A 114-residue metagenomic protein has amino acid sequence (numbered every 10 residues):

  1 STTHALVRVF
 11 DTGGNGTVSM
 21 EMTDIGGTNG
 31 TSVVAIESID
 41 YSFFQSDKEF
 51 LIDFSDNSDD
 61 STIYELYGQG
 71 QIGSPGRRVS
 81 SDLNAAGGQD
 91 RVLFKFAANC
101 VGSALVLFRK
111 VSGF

Functional and structural regions predicted by a protein language model:
S1-T28: Solvent-exposed, flexible loop/coil segments flanking beta-strands in beta-rich domains
S1-T3, A97-F114: C-terminal interaction-tip segments
V18-D24, T62-Q69, L107: Short amphipathic beta-strand/extended segments with alternating polar/hydrophobic composition
V33-F44: A short beta-strand element within beta-rich, extracytoplasmic domains of secreted/secretory-pathway proteins
D40-S42, D53, K95, L107: Residue-level recognition of well-ordered beta-strand positions that form the cores of beta-sheet-rich folds across
Q45-L66: Short, surface-exposed beta-strand/strand-loop-strand elements in extracellular ectodomains
D59-D82: An anionic, turn-rich surface loop/hairpin at beta-sheet edges that serves as a generic interaction/coordination patch
V79-S103: Noncatalytic modules at the cell exterior or secretory-pathway interfaces, chiefly beta-strand-rich lectin/adhesion
